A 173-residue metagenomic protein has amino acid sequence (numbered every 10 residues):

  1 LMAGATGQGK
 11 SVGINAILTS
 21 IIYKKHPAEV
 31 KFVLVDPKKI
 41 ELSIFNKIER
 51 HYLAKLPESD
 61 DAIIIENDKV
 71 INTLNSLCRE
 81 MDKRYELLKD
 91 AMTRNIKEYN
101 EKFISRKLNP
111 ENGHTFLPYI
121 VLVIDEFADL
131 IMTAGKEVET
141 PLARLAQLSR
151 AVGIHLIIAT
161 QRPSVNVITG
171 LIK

Functional and structural regions predicted by a protein language model:
L1-R94, N112, L117-K173: P-loop NTPase catalytic phosphate-binding loop
T93-I104: Short glycine-rich substrate-engagement loop in P-loop NTPases that contacts/grips substrate
Y99-N100, P110-G113: Charged, low-hydrophobicity low-complexity segments
R106-L108: A short, acidic/glycine-rich surface segment
